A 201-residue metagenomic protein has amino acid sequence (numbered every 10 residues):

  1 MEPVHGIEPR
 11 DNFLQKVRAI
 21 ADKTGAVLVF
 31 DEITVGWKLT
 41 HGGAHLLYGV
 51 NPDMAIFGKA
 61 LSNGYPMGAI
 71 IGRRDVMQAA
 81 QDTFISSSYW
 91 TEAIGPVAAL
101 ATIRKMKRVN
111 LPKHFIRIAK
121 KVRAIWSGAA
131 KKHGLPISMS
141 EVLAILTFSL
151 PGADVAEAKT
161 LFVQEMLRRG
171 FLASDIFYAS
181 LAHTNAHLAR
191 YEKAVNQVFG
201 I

Functional and structural regions predicted by a protein language model:
M1-I201: Conserved N-terminal phosphate-binding loop of PLP-dependent enzymes in the Aspartate aminotransferase
